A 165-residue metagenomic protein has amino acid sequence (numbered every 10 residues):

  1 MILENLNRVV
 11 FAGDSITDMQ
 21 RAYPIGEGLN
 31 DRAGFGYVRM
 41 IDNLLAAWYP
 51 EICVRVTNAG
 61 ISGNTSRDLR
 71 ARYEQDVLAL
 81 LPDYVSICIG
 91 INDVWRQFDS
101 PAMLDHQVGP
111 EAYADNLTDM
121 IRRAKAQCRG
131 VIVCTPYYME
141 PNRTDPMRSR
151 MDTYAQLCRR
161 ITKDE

Functional and structural regions predicted by a protein language model:
I2-D31: Short glycine-rich His-centered loop
I2-N5, F35, M40-R55, N64-E165: Alpha-helical cap/lid subdomain in secreted, periplasmic, or secretory-pathway luminal O-acyl-processing enzymes
F11-A12, N58, V133: A structural signal for the hydrophobic beta-strands that form the central parallel beta-sheet of Rossmann-like
D14, A59, I89: Flexible, active-site-adjacent loop/turn segments at secondary-structure boundaries
I16-T17, I61-S66: Short active-site-proximal "capping" loops at secondary-structure junctions
R32, G60-I61: Conserved active-site regions of diverse hydrolases
